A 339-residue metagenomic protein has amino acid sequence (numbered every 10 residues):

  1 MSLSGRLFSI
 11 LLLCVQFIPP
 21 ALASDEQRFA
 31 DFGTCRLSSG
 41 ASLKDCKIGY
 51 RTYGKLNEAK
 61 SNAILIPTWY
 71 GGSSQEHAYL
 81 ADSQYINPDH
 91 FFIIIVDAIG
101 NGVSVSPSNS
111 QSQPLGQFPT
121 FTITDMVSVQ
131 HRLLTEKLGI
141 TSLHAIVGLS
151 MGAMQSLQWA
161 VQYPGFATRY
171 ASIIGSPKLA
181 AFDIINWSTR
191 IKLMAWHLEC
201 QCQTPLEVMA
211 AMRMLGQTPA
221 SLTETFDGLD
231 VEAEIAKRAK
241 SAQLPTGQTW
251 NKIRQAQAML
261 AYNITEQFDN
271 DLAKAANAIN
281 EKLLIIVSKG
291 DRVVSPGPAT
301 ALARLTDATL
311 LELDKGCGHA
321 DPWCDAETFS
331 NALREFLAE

Functional and structural regions predicted by a protein language model:
L22-I66: Catalytic-loop region of hydrolases
R51-S112: N-terminal cap/lid subdomain of alpha/beta-hydrolase-fold enzymes
T124-H144: Conserved acidic catalytic loop of the alpha/beta-hydrolase fold
T141-F182: Conserved hydrolase catalytic core segment
R190-E281: Alpha/beta-hydrolase
I279, I285-V287, D291: Short beta-strand/loop motif that positions the catalytic acidic residue of the alpha/beta-hydrolase fold
R292-P298: Conserved alpha/beta-hydrolase "acid-adjacent" motif
G316-E327: Catalytic histidine-centered segment of alpha/beta-hydrolase-like enzymes
